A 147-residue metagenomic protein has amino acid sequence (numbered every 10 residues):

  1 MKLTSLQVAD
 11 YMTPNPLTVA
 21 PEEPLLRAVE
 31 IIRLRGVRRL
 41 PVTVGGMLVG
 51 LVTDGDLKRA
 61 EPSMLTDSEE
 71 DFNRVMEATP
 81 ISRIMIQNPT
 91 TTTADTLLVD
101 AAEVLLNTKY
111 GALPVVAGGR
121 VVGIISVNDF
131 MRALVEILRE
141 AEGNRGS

Functional and structural regions predicted by a protein language model:
M1-G36, L40, P80: A contiguous, well-structured "functional interface" segment within a domain
M1-N15, T53-T90, L97, A102-L106 (+1 more regions): Tandem CBS (Bateman) regulatory domains
V19-G36, T43-V44, T91-K109, V116: The conserved cystathionine-beta-synthase
I32, L40-D56, L105, L113-N128: A glycine-centered beta-loop-beta connector
R33-P41, A60-S63, D67: Short, charge-rich amphipathic segments
R39, G46-M47, S68-D71, A78-P80 (+3 more regions): Short, surface-exposed, polar/charged, turn-prone segments marking secondary-structure boundaries
